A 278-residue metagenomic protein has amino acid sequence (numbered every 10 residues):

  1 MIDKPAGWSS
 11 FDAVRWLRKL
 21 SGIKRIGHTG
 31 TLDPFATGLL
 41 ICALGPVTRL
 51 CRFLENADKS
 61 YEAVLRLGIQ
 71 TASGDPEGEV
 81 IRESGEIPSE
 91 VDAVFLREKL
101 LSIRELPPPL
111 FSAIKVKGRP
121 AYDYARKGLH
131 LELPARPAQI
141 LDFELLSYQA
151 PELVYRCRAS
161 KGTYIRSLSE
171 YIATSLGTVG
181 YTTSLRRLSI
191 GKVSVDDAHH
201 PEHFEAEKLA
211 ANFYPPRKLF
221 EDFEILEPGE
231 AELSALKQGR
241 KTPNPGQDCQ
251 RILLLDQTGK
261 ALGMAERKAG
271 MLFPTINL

Functional and structural regions predicted by a protein language model:
M1-D3, F11-H28, L32, A36 (+2 more regions): Accessory RNA 3′-end/elbow-binding domains used by RNA modification enzymes
M1-S160, I165-S167, Y171-S189, S194-D197: Catalytic cores of RNA-modifying enzymes
